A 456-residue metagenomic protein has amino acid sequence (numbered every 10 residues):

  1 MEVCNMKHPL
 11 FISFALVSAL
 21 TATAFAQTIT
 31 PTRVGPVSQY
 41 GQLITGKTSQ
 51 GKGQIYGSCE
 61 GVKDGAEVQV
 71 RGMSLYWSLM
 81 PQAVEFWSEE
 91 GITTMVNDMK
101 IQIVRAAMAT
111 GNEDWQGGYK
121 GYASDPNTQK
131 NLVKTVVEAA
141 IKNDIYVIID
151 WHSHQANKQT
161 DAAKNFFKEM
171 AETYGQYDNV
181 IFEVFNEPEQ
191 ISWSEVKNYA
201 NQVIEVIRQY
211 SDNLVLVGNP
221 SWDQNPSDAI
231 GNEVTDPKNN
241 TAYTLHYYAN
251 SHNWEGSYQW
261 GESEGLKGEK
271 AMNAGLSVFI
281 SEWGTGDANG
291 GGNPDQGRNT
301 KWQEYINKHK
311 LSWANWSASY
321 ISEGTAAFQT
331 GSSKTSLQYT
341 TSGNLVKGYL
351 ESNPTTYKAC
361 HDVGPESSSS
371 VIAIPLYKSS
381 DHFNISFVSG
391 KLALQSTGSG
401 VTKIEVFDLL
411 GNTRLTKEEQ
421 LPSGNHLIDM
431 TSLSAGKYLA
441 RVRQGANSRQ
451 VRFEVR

Functional and structural regions predicted by a protein language model:
M1-N5: Short, Lys/Arg-enriched N-terminal segments with co-localized hydrophobic residues within the first ~10-30 amino acids
P9-L20: Sec-dependent N-terminal signal peptides
T21-A26: Sec/Tat signal peptide C-region and signal peptidase I cleavage site
Q27-V34, P354-S380: Low-complexity, Pro/Thr/Ser/Gly/Ala-rich linker/spacer regions in secreted, extracellular modular proteins
T32-G53, G57, G72, W77 (+6 more regions): Extracellular glycoside hydrolase catalytic/binding regions
D64, R71-E90, T110-N127, H252-S257: Acidic/histidine-rich helix-loop elements that form or flank divalent-metal/phosphate-binding sites at the catalytic
W87-H154, A162-N165, V206-R208, D295-H309: Aromatic-lined substrate-binding rim segments of carbohydrate-active enzymes
I372-R456: C-terminal outer-membrane/trafficking sorting elements
